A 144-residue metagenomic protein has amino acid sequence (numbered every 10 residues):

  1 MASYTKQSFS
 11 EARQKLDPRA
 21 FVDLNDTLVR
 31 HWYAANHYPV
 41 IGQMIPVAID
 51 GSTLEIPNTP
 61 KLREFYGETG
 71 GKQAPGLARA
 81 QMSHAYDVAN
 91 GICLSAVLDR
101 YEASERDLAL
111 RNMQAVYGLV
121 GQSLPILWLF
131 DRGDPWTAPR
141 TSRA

Functional and structural regions predicted by a protein language model:
M1-A144: Conserved, well-structured functional cores that handle cations and Mg-NTP chemistry
